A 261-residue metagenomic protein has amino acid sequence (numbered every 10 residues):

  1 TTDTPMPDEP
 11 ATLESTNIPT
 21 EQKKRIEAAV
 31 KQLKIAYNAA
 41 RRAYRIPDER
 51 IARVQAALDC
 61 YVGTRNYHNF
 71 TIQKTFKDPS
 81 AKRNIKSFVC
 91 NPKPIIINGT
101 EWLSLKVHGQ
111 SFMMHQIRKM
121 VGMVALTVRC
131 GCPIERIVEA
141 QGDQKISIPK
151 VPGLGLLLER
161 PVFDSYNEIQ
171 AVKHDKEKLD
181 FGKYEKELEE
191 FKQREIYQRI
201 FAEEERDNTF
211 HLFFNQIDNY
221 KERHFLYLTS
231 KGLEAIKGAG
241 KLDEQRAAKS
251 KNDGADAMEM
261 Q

Functional and structural regions predicted by a protein language model:
T1-Q261: Structured-RNA-binding interfaces characteristic of tRNA pseudouridine synthases
